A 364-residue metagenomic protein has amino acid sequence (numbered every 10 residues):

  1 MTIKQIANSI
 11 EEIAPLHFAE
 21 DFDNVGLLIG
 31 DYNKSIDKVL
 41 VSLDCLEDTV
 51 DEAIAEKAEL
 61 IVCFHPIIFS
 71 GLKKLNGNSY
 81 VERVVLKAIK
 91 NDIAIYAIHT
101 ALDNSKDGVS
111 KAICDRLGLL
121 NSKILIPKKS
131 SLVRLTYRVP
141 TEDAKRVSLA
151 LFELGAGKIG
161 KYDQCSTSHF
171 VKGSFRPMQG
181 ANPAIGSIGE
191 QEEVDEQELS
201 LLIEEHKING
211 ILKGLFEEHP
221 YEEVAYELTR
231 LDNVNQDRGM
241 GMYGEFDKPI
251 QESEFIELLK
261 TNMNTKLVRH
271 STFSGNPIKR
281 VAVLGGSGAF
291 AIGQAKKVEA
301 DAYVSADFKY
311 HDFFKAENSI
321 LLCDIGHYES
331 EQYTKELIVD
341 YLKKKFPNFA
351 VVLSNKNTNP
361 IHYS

Functional and structural regions predicted by a protein language model:
M1-S364: Active-site catalytic microenvironments in core metabolic enzymes, especially phosphate/sugar-handling
